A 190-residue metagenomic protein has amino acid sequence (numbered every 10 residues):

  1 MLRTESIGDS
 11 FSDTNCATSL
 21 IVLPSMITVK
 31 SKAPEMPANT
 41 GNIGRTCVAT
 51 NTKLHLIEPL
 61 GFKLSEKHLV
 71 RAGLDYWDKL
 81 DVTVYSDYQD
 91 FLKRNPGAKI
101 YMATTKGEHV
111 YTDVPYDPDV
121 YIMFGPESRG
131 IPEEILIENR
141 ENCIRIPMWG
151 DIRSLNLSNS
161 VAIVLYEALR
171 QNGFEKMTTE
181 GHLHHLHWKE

Functional and structural regions predicted by a protein language model:
E5-G8, S12-E190: Post-transcriptional modification and biogenesis factors for structured RNAs of the translation apparatus
